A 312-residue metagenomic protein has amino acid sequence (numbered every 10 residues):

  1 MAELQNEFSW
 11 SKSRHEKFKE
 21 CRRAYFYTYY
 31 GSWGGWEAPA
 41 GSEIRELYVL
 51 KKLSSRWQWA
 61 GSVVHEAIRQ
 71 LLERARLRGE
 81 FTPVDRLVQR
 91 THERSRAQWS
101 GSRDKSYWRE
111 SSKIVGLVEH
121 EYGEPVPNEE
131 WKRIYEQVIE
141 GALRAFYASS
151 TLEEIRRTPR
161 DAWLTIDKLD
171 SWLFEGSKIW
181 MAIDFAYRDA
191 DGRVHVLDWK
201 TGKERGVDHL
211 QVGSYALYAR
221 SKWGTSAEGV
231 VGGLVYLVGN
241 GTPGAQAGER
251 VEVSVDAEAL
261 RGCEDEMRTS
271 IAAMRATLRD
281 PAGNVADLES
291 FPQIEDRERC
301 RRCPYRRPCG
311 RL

Functional and structural regions predicted by a protein language model:
E3-W10, A67-L71: N-terminal, charged low-complexity regulatory/assembly segments
L4-E7, T28, S32-K51, D191-L197 (+1 more regions): Short amphipathic alpha-helical segments and their helix-coil junctions
Q5-F8, K12-E16, L50-Q58, S62 (+3 more regions): Short, charged/polar micro-motifs that form catalytic or ligand-binding hotspots
H15-G31, A40-R76, R96, K132-E140 (+1 more regions): Nuclease catalytic cores
H15-P39, L173-A186, R268-A272: An acidic intrinsically disordered interaction segment
W36-A40, R160-R220: Non-catalytic protein-protein interaction segments used by genome-maintenance enzymes to assemble and couple activities
V63, A67-L164: A non-catalytic, helix-rich entry segment at domain boundaries
S221-L312: Metal-dependent nuclease catalytic regions and adjoining charged, substrate-binding loops involved in nucleic-acid end
